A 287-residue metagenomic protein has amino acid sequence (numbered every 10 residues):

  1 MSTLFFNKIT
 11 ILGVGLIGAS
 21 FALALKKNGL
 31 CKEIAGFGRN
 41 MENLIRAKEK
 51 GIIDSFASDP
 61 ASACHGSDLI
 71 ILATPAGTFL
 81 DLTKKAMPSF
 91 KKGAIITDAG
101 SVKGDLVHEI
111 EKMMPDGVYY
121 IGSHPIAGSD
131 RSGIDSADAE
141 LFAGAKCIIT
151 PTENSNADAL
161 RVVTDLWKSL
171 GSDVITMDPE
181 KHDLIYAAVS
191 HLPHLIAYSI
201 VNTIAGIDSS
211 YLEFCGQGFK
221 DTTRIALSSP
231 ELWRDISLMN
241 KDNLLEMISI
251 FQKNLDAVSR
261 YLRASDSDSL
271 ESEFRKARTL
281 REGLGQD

Functional and structural regions predicted by a protein language model:
M1-S67: NAD(P)+-binding Rossmann beta1-loop-alpha1 motif at the extreme N-terminus of oxidoreductases
K8, E33, Y119, K146 (+1 more regions): Residues at the starts of beta-strands that form the adenosine-phosphate
R39-N40, T74, A99: Short beta->alpha hinge that forms the Motif I/post-I loop of the SAM-binding pocket
P60-F90, A94-I95: Rossmann-like NAD(P)-binding element
L82-D135: Rossmann-like NAD(P)(H) cofactor-binding subdomain of soluble oxidoreductases
A139-R224: Internal alpha-helical scaffold of NAD(P)-dependent oxidoreductase catalytic cores
S210-A277: Interdomain hinge/lid region at the active-site interface of Rossmann-like NAD(P)-dependent oxidoreductases
